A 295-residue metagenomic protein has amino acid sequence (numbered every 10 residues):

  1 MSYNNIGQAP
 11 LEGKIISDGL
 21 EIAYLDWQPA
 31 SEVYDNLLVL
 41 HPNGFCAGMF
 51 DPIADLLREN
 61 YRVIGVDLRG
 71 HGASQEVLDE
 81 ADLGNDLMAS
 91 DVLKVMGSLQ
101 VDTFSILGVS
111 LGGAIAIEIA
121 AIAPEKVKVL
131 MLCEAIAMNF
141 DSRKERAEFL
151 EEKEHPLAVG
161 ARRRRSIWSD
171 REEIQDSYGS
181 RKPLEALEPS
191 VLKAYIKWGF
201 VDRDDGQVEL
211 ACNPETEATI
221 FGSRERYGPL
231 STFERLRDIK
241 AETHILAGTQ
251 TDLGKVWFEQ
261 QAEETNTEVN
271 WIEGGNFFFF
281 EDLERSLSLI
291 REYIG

Functional and structural regions predicted by a protein language model:
M1-L38, E59-Y61, V101-D102, I272 (+1 more regions): Alpha/beta-hydrolase fold catalytic core
L20-E76: Conserved HGGG/HGGXW glycine-rich cap/lid loop of the alpha/beta-hydrolase fold
Q28, I64, L68-L107, L111 (+1 more regions): Active-site loop/oxyanion-hole signature of alpha/beta-hydrolase fold enzymes
D102-E145: Conserved hydrolase catalytic core segment
K128-D170: Flexible "cap/lid" loop of the alpha/beta hydrolase fold
R165-T249: Alpha/beta-hydrolase
R235-G274: Conserved loop-alpha-helix segment in the C-terminal half of the alpha/beta-hydrolase fold that carries the catalytic
G274-L287: Catalytic histidine-centered segment of alpha/beta-hydrolase-like enzymes
